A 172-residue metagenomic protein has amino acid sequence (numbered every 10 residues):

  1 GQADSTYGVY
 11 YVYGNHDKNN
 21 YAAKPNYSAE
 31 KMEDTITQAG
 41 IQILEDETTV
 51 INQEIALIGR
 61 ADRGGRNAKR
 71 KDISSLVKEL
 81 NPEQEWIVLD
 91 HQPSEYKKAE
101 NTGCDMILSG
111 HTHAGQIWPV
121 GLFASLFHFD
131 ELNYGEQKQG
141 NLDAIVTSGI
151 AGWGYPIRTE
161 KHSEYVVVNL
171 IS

Functional and structural regions predicted by a protein language model:
G1-S172: Soluble catalytic domains of enzymes that build or remodel membrane lipids, polysaccharides, and related
